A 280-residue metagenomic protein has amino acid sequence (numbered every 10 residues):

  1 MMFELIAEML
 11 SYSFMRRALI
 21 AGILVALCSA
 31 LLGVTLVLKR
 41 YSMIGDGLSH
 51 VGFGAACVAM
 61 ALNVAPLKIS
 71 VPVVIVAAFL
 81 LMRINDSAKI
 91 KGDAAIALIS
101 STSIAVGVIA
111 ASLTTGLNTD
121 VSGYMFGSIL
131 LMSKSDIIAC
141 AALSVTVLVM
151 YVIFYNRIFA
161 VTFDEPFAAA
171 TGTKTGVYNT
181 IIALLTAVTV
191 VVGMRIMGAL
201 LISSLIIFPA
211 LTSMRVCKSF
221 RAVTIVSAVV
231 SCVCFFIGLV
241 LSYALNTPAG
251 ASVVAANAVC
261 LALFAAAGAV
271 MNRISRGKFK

Functional and structural regions predicted by a protein language model:
M1-L27, F279: Membrane-interfacial amphipathic/re-entrant helices at transmembrane-helix boundaries
L5-R17, A88, I96-N156, L184: Transmembrane helix-bundle core of multi-pass membrane transporters and related energy-transducing complexes
A18, P66-V74, D93-A97, A141 (+2 more regions): Loop-to-transmembrane alpha-helix initiation sites
L31-T35, C57-V58, F79-R83, V108-I109 (+7 more regions): Alpha-helical transmembrane segments of multipass membrane proteins
V34-L117, S213-I225, S242-L245, A269: Short loop segments and helix-boundary regions at transmembrane helix junctions of multi-pass inner-membrane proteins
V149-I182: Membrane-helix/interface signature in polytopic inner-membrane proteins
I202-A251: Transmembrane alpha-helical segments in multi-pass inner-membrane proteins
G250-V254, A258-K280: Cytosolic-side transmembrane-helix boundaries in multi-pass membrane proteins
